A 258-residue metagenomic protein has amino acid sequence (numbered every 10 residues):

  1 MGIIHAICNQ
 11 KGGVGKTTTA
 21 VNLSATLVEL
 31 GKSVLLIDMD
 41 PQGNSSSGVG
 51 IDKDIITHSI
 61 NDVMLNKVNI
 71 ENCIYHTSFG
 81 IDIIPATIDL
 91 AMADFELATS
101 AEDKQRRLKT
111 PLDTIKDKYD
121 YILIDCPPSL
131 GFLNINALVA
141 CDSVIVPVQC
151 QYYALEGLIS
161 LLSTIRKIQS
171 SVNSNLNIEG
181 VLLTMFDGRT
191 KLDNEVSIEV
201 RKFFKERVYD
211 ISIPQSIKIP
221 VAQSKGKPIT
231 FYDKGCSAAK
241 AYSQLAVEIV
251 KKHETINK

Functional and structural regions predicted by a protein language model:
M1-K258: P-loop NTP-binding core
